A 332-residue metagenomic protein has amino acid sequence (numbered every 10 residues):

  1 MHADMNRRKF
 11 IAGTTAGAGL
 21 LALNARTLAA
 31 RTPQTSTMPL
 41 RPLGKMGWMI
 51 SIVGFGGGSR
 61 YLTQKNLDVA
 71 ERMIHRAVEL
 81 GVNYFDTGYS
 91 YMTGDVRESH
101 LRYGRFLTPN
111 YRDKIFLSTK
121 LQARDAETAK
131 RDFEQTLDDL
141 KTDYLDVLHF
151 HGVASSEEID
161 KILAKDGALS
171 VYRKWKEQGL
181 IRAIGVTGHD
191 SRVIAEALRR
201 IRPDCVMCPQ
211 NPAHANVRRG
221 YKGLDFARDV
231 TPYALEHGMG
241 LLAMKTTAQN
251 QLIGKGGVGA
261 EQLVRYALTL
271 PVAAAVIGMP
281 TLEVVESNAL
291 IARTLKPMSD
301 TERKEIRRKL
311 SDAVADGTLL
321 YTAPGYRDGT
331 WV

Functional and structural regions predicted by a protein language model:
M1-A18: N-terminal secretory signal peptides and thylakoid transit peptides that target proteins across membranes
N24-V53: C-terminal segment of N-terminal export signals and the immediately downstream linker at the start of the mature
L43, F55, F85, L117 (+4 more regions): Conserved, mostly hydrophobic/aromatic
G56-L67, K120-E127, I253-G254: Active-site mouth loops of central-metabolism enzymes
D86-F106, S156: Glycine-rich, proline-tolerant flexible connector loops at the mouths of alpha/beta enzymes
L101-S118, L169-K174: Alpha-helix-loop-beta-strand connector modules within alpha/beta enzyme cores
R124-D225, D229, L235, M239-L242: Glycine/proline-rich, positively charged, aromatic-decorated active-site loop/lid region on the catalytic face
V217, D225-V332: Structured C-terminal cap/extension of enzyme domains
